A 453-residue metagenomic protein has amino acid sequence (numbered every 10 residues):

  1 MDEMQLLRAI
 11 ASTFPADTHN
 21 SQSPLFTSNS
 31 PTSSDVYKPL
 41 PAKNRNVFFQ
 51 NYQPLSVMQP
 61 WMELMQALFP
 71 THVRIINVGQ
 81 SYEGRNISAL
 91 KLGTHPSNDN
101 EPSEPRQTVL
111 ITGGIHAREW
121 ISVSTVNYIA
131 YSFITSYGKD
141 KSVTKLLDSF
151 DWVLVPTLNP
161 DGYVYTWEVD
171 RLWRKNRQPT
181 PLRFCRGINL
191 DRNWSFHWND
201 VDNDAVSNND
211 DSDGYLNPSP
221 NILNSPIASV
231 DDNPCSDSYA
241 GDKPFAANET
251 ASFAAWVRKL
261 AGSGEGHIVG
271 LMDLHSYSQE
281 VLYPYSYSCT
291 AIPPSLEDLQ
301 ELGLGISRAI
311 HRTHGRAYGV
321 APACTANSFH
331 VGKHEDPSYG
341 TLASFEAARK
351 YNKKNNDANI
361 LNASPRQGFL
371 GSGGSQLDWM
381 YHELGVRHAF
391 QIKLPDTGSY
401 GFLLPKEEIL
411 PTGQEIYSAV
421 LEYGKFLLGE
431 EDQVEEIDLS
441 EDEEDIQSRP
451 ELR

Functional and structural regions predicted by a protein language model:
M1-N51, Y400, Y417-G424, E435-E443 (+1 more regions): Extreme N-terminal flexible tails
R45-Q53, I115-H116, D237-K243, I292: Second-shell loop/turn segments in exported
Y52-V109, L172-L182, R186: Soluble metallo-hydrolase cores and metallopeptidase-like ectodomains found primarily in the secretory/periplasmic
M58-W61, I121-I129, V143-L146, R186 (+3 more regions): Stable alpha-helical elements in mature extracytoplasmic
R74-G79, N86-K91, T108-T112, R118-S122 (+6 more regions): Structural recognition of the beta-strand scaffold that forms the well-ordered cores of secreted hydrolase catalytic
N100-Q107, I121-S124, V164-D170, V201-N203 (+1 more regions): Short, solvent-exposed loop/turn and secondary-structure capping segments
I121-T166: Short helix-loop-beta-strand segments that form the rim/entrance of peptidase-like active sites
W173-R183, G187, D191-L452: Metallocarboxypeptidase
